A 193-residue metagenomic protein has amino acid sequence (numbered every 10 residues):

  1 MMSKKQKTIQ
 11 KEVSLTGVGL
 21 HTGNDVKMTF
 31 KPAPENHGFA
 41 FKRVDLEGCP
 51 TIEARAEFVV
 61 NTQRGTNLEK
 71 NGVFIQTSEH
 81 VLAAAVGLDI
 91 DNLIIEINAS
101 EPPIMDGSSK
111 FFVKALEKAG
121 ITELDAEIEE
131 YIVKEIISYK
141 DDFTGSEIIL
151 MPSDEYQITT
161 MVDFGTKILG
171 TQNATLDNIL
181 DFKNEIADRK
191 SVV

Functional and structural regions predicted by a protein language model:
M1-V193: Short acidic-hydrophobic catalytic motif
